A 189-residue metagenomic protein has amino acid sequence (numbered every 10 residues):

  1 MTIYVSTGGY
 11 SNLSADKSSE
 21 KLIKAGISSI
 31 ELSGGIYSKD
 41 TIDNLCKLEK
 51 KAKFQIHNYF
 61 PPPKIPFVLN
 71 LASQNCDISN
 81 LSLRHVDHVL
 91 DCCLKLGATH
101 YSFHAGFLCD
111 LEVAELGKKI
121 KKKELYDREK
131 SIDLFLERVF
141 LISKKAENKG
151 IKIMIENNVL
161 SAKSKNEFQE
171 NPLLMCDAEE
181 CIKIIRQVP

Functional and structural regions predicted by a protein language model:
M1-A98, R186: N-terminal pre-domain/capping segments
A15, S82, V86, F135 (+2 more regions): Aromatic/hydrophobic pocket-lining residues that form the small-molecule binding cavity in soluble enzyme cores
S33-I36, Y126-E137, K165-C176: Active-site glycine- and acidic-residue-rich loops that bind and position anionic ligands or nucleotide-like cofactors
K53, S143-P189: Acidic/histidine-rich catalytic cores of soluble enzymes
H57-P63, F103-L108, E156-V159: Short loop/turn segments at strand-loop or loop-helix junctions that form parts of catalytic or ligand-binding pockets
P63-L81, C109-D127, F168-Q169: Surface-exposed, active-site-proximal loop segments in enzymatic domains
V89-L141, A146-E147: Hydrophobic alpha-helical segments and helix pairs
